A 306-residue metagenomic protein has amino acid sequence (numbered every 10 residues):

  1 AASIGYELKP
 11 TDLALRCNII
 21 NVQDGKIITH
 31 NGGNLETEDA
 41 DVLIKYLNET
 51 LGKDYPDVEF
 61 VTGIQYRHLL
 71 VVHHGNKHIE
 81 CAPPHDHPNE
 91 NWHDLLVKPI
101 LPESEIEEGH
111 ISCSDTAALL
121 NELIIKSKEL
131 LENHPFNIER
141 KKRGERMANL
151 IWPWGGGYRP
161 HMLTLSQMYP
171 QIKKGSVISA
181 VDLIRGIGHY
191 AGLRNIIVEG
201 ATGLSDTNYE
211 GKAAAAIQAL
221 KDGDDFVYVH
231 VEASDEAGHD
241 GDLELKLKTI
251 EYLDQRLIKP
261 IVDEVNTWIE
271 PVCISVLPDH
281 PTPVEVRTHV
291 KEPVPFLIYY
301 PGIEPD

Functional and structural regions predicted by a protein language model:
A1-D306: Feature captures the catalytic ectodomains and active-site-proximal regions of enzymes that hydrolyze or transfer
